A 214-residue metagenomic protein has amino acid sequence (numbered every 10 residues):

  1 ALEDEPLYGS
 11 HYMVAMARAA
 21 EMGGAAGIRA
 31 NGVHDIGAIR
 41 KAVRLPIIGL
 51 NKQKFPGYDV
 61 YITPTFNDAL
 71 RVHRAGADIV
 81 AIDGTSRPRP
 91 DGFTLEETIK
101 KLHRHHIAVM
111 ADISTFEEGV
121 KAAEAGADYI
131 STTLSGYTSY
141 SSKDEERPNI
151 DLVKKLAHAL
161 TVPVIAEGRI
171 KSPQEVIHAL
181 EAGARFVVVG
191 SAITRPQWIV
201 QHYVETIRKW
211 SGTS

Functional and structural regions predicted by a protein language model:
A1-L2, N51-F55, A75-R89, Y129-K143 (+1 more regions): Glycine-rich phosphate-binding active-site loops on the catalytic face of alpha/beta enzymes
A1-P6, V14, R18, R147-S214: C-terminal alpha-helical cap/extension of soluble enzyme domains
A1-R74, E117-G126, R208: Conserved N-terminal beta1-alpha1 strand-loop-helix module at the mouth
G24, V43-I47, A75-I79, H103-H106 (+4 more regions): Glycine-enriched alpha-helix->loop->beta-strand junction motifs that scaffold or abut catalytic
I28-A30, G49, A81-I82, M110-D112 (+3 more regions): General beta-strand structural signal in soluble alpha/beta enzymes
V33-N67, G92-T115, K143-G168, H202-S214: Alpha-helix-loop-beta-strand connector modules within alpha/beta enzyme cores
D59-V60, P64-V72, S114-D128, V162-A166 (+1 more regions): Catalytic cores of alpha/beta
A108, S114-D144: Histidine/lysine/aspartate-rich catalytic loop segments that bind and position anionic ligands
